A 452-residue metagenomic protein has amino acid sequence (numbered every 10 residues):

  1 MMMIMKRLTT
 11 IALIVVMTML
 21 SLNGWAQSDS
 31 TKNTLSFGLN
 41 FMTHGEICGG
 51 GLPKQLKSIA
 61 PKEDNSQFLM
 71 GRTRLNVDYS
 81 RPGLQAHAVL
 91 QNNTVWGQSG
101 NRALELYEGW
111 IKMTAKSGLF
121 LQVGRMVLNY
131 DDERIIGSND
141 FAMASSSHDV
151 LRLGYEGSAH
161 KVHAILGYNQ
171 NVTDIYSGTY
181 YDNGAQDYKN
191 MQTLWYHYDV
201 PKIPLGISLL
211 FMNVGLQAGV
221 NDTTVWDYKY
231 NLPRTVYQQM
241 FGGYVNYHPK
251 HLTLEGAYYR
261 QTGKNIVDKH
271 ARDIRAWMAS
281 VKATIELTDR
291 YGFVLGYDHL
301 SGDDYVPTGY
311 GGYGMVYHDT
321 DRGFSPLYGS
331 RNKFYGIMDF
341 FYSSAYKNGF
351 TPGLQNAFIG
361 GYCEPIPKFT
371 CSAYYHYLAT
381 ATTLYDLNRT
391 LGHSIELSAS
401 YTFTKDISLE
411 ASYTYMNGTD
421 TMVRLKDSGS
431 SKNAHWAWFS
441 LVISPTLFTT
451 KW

Functional and structural regions predicted by a protein language model:
A12-S21: Bacterial N-terminal signal peptides
L22-A26: Sec/Tat signal peptide C-region and signal peptidase I cleavage site
S28-L56, L84-A88, L121: Transmembrane beta-strand segments of Gram-negative outer membrane beta-barrel proteins
S28-S30, K116-L121, N139-Y310, Q355-I359 (+5 more regions): Signature for the C-terminal beta-barrel architecture of outer-membrane proteins
G45-P53, Q85, T94-Q98, N129-R134 (+7 more regions): Gram-negative outer-membrane beta-barrel proteins
Q55-G71, D78-S117, Y130-S138, K264-I274 (+4 more regions): Surface-exposed loop and membrane-interface regions of Gram-negative outer-membrane beta-barrel proteins
G302-S394: C-terminal structural cap/anchor segments
K432-W452: Outer-membrane beta-barrel "beta-signal"
